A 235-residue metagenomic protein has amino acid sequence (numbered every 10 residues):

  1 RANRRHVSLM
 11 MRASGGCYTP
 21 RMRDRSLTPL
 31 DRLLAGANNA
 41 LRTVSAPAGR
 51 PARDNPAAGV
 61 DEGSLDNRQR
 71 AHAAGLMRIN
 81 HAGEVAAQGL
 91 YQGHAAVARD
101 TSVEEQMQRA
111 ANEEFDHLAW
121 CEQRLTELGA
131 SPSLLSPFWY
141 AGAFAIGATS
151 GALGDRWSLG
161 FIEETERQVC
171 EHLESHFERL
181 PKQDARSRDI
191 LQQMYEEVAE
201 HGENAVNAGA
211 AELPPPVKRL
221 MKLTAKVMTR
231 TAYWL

Functional and structural regions predicted by a protein language model:
A2-N3, S158: Short N-terminal alpha-helical targeting/association segments
M10-M11: Methionine residue identity
Y18, M22-L235: Non-heme di-metal
